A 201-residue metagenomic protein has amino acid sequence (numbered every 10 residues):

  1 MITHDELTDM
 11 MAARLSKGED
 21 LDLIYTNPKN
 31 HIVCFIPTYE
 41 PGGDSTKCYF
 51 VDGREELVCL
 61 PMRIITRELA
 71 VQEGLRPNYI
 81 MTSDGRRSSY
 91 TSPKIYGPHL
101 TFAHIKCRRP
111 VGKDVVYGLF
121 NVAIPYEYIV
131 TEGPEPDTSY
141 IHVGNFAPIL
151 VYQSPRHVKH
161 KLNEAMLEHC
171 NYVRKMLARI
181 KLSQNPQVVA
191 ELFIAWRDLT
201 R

Functional and structural regions predicted by a protein language model:
M1-R201: Eukaryotic intrinsically disordered, low-complexity regulatory linkers and tails enriched in Ser/Thr/Pro
